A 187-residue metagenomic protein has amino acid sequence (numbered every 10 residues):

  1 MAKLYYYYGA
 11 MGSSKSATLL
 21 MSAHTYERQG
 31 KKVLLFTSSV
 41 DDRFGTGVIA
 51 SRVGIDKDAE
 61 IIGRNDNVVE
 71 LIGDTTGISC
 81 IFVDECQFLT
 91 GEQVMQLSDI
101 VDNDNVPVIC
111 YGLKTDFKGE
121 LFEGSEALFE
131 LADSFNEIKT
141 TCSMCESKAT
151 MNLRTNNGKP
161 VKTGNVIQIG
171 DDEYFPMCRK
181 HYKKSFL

Functional and structural regions predicted by a protein language model:
M1-I72, D116-A127, T140, Q168-L187: Conserved P-loop
Y6, C80-F82, I109: Structural motif
E60-F82, G91-V94: Conserved RecA-like ASCE ATPase "motif II neighborhood" in helicase/translocase motors
D84-C86, G112-L113: Walker B catalytic acidic pair
C86-L97, F117-F122: Conserved ATPase-coupling elements of RecA-like P-loop NTPase cores
V101-E123: Sensor-1/coupling segment of RecA-like P-loop NTPase cores
A132: Short basic (Lys/Arg) and small-residue
T141-I167: Short recognition patches in nucleic-acid-associated and regulatory proteins
